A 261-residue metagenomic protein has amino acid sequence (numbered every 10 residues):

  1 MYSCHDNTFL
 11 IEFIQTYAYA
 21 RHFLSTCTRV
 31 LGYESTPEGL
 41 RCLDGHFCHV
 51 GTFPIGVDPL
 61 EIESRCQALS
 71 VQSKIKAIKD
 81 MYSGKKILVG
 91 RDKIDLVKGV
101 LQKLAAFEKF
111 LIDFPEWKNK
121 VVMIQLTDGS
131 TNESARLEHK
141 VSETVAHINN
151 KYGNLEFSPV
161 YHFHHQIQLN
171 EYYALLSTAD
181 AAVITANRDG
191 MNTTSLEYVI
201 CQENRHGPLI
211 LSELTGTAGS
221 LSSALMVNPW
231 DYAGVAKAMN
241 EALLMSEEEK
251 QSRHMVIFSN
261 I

Functional and structural regions predicted by a protein language model:
M1-I261: Catalytic cores of carbohydrate-active enzymes across secretory and cytosolic contexts
